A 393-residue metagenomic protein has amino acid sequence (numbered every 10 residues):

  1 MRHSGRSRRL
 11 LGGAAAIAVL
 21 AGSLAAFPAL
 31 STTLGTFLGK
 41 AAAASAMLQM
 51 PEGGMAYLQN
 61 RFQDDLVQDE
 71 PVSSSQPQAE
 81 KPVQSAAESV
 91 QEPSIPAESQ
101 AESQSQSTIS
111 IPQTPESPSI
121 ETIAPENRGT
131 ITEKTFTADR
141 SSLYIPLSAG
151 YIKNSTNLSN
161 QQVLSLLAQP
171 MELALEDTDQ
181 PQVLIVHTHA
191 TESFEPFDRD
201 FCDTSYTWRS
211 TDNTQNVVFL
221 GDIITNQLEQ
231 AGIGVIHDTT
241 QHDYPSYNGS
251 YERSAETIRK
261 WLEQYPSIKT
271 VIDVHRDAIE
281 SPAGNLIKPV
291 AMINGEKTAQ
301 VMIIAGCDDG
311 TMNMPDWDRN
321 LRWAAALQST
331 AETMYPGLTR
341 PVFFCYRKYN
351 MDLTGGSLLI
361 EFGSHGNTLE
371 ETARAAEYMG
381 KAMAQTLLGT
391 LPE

Functional and structural regions predicted by a protein language model:
M1-A18: N-terminal Sec-pathway targeting helices
A15-I268, A278-A283, E377, Q385-E393: N-terminal catalytic or cofactor-binding beta/alpha core of small enzyme domains
A190-S193, Q241-P245, R276-S281, D308-T311 (+2 more regions): Solvent-exposed loop/turn segments at secondary-structure junctions within structured extracellular/periplasmic domains
T204-W208, I279-M314: A short, glycine/acidic-enriched catalytic loop
Q230-G234, P266-T270, A299-Q300, L338 (+1 more regions): Loop/turn elements at helix/coil->beta-strand transitions in domains of secreted/extracellular proteins
E256-I258, A283-A291, V342-K348: Alpha-helical scaffolding within the catalytic cores of extracellular/periplasmic polymer-degrading hydrolases
D316-F343: Active-site-adjacent substrate-binding region of metalloamidase/peptidase-like peptide-processing proteins
T339-E393: Active-site-adjacent mobile loop/cap segments within catalytic or ligand-binding domains
